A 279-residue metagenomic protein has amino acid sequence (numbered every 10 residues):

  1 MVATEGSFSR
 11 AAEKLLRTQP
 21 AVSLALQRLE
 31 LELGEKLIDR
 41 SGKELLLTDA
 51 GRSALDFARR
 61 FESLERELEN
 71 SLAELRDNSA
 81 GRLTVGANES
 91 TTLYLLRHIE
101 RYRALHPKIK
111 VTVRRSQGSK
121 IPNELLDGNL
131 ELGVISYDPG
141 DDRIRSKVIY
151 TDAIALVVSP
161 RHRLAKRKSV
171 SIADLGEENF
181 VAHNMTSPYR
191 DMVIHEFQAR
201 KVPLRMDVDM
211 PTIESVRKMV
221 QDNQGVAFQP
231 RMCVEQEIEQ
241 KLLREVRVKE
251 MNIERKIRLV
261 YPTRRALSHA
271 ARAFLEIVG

Functional and structural regions predicted by a protein language model:
M1-T18: Short helix-boundary/capping micro-motifs
R10, E30-D49: A short LG(V/I)-centered, amphipathic sequence patch enriched for acidic residue(s) preceding the LG motif
Q19, N70, R76-H106, K110-R114 (+3 more regions): N-terminal winged-helix
E32-L33, A54-R76: Alpha-helical linker/hinge and terminal dimerization helices associated with HTH transcriptional regulators
R60, L75, R97-R101, S119-I154 (+4 more regions): Short beta-strand-centered segments that line the small-molecule binding cleft or hinge of alpha/beta clamshell
T84-G86, I154, R163, V170-Y189: Short loop->beta-strand "edge-of-pocket" segments that line small-molecule binding or catalytic clefts across diverse
Y94, R244-G279: A late-sequence structural motif
N179-R200, L267-A271, L275-E276: Secondary-structure junction motif
